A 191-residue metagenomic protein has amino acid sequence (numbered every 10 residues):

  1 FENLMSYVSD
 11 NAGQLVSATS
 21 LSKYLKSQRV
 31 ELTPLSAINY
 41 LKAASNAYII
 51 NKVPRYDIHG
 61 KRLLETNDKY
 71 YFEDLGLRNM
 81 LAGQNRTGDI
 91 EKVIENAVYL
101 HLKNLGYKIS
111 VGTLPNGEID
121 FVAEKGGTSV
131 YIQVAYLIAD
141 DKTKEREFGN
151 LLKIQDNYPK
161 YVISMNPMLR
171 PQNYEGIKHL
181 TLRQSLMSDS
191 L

Functional and structural regions predicted by a protein language model:
F1-S129: Accessory nucleic acid-recognition modules appended to NTPase machines
K61-R62, L152, L169-P171: Short secondary-structure boundary/capping segments
Y71, I132, Y161-I163, K178-L180: Hydrophobic/aromatic beta-strand patches that form the interior of the parallel beta-sheet core in alpha/beta enzyme
K108, P159, G176-K178: Conserved beta-strand segments of alpha/beta enzyme cores
V111, N157-M165: Short, hydrophobic beta-strand segments that form beta-sheet elements in well-ordered domains
V134-T143: Short beta-strand-loop-alpha-helix junction that forms the active-site gateway of nucleic-acid-processing nucleases
G149-Y158: Arginine/glycine-rich "motif VI" loop of SF2 helicases in the C-terminal RecA-like domain
P167-L191: Domain-level recognition of nuclease-like catalytic cores that cleave nucleotide substrates
